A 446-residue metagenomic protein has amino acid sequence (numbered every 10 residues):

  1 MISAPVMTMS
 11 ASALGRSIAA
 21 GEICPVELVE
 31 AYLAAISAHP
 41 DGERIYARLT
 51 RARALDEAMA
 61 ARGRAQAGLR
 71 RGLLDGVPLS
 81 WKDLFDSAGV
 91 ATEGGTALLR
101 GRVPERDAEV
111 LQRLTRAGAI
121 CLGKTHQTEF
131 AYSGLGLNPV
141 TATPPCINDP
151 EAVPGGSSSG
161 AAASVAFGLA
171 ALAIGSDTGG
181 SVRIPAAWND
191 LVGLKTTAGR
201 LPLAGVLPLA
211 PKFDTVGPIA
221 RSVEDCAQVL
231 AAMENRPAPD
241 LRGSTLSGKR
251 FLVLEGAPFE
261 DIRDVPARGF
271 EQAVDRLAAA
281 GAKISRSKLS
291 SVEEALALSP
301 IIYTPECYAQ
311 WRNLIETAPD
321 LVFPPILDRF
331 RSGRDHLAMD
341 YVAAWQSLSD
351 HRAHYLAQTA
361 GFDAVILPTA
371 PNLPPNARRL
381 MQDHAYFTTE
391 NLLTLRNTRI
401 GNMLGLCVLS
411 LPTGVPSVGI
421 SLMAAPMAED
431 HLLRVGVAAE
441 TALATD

Functional and structural regions predicted by a protein language model:
M1-D56, A279-A282, T445-D446: An N-terminal boundary/leader segment
G21, Y32, G76, R116 (+3 more regions): Glycine-rich, small-residue loops and helix-cap segments that act as flexible hinges at active-site edges
E22-E30, M59, V265-K288, R312-T317 (+2 more regions): Acyltransferase
Y32, A54, C226, F251 (+4 more regions): Residue-level signal for inorganic ion chemistry
A38, R116, F167-F259, E271-A280 (+2 more regions): Structural helix-boundary/capping segments
A61-P78, G243-F251: Immediate post-signal peptide segment of exported/extracytoplasmic ligand-binding proteins
L74-F213, G256, L367-F387, S417: Short glycine/serine-rich loop/turn segments
L74-G94, G248-R250, I302-A353, P368 (+1 more regions): Short helix-loop capping/hinge segments that flank enzyme active sites or metal/cofactor-binding pockets
